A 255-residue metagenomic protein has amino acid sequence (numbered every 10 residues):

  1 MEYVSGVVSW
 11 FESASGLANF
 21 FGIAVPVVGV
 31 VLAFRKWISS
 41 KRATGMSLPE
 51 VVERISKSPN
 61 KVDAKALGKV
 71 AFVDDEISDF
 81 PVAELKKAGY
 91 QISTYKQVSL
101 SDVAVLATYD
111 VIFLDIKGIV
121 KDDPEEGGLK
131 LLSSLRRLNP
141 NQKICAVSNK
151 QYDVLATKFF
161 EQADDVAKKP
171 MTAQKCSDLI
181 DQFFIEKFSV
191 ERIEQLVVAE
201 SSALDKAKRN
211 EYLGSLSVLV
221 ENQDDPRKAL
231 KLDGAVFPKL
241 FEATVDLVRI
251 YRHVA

Functional and structural regions predicted by a protein language model:
M1-S58, V254-A255: Membrane-aqueous junction of the first/signal-anchor transmembrane helix in small integral membrane proteins
V25, V198-A255: C-terminal output/effector regions of signal-responsive regulators
D63-I77, L85: Conserved acidic segment of CheY-like receiver
D74-F80, Q97-S99, N149-D153: Short, polar loop motifs at secondary-structure junctions
A83-I92: Short helix-loop-beta junction
T94-I119: Acidic, metal-coordinating helix/loop segments flanking the phosphotransfer/catalytic sites of two-component signaling
K96, P124, V147-E211, S215: Output/docking surface of receiver
I112-N139: Conserved phosphotransfer microenvironments
